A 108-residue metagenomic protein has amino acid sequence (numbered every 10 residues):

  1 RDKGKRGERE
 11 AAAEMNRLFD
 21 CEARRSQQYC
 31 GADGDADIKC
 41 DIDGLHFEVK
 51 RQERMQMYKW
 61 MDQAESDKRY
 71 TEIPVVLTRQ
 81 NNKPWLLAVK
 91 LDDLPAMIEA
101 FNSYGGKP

Functional and structural regions predicted by a protein language model:
R1-P108: Catalytic phosphate/metal-binding cores of nucleic-acid and nucleotide-processing enzymes, i.e., regions that mediate
